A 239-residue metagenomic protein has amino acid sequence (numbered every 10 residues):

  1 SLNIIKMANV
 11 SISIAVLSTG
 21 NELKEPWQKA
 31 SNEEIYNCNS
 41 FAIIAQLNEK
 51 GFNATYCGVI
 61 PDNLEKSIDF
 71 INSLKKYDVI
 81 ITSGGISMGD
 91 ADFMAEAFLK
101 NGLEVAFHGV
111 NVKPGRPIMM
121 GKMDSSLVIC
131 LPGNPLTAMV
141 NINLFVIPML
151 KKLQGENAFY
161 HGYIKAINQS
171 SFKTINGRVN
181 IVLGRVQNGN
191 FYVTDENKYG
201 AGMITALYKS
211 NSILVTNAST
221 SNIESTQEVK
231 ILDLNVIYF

Functional and structural regions predicted by a protein language model:
S1, I80, Q227-K230: Generic structural signal for buried aliphatic residues
S1-Y56, I213, D233-I237: Short, glycine/charged-enriched hinge/interface segments at domain edges or termini
V16, L47, I81, G184 (+1 more regions): Residue-level signal for inorganic ion chemistry
V16-T19, T82-S83, N111, L131-P132: Short beta-strand segments
Q28-A30, D92-E96, I142-L144: Short amphipathic alpha-helical segments
I35-S40, I60-K66, H108-P117: A general structural motif
I44-K100: N-terminal small/polar loop signature for handling phosphorylated ligands or for N-terminal nucleophile
A97-F239: Flexible glycine/proline-rich
